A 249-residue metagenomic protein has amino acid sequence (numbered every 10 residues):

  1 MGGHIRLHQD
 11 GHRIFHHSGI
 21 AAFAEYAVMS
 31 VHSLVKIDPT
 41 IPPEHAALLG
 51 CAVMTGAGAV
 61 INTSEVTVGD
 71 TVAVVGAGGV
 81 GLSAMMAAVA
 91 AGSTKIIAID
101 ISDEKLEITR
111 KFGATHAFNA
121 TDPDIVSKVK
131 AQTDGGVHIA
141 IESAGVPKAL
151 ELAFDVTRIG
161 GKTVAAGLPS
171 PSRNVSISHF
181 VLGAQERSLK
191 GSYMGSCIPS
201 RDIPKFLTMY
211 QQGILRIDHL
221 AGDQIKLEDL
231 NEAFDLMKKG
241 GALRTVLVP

Functional and structural regions predicted by a protein language model:
M1-L34: Glycine-rich phosphate/adenylate-binding loop and adjacent beta-alpha elements of nucleotide- or dinucleotide-binding
H32-S33, D38-P123, S127: Mid-domain Rossmann-like dinucleotide-binding core that forms the NAD(H)/NADP(H) cofactor-binding site
V66, T133, A144, D155-R158: A generic alpha-to-beta junction signature in SAM-dependent methyltransferases
M85, L106, L150-F154, H179: Generic hydrophobic/aromatic pocket-lining and core-packing "Φ" positions
S102, P169, G195: Residues in the short beta-alpha loop(s) of Rossmann-like NAD(P)-binding domains
P123, P147, E151-D155, S200-P249: C-terminal hydrophobic helical "lid"/dimerization subdomain of Rossmann-like NAD(P)H-dependent oxidoreductases
D124, K128-A140: A short acidic, Gly/Pro-enriched loop at the edge of an enzyme's catalytic core that lines a small-molecule cofactor
G161-V164, S176-H219, L243: Rossmann-fold dehydrogenase core element
